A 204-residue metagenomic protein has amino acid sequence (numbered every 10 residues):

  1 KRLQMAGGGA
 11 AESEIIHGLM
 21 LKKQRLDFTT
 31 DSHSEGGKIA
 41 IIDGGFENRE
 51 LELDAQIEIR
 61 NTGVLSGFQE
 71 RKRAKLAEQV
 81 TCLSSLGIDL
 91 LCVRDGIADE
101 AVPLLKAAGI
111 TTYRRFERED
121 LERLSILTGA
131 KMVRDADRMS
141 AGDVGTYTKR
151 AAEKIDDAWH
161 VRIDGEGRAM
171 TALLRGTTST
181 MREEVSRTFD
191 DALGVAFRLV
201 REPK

Functional and structural regions predicted by a protein language model:
K1-K204: Core, soluble structural subunits of large cytosolic macromolecular machines
